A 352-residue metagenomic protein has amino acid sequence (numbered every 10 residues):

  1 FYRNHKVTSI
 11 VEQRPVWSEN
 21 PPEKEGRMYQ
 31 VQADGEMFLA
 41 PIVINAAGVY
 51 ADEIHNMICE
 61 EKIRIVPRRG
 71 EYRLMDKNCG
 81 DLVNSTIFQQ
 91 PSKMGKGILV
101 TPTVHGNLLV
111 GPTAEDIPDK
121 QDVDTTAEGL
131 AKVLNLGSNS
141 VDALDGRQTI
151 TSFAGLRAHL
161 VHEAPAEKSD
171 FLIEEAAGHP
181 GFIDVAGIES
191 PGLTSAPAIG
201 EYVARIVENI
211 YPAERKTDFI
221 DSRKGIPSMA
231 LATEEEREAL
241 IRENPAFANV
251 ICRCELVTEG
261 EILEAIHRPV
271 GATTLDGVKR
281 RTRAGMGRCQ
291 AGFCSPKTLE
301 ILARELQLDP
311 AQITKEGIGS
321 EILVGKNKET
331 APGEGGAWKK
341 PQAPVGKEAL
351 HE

Functional and structural regions predicted by a protein language model:
F1-S9: A conserved beta-strand/loop element that lines the FAD pocket in flavoprotein oxidoreductases
Y2, I44, I183-V185: Hydrophobic/aromatic beta-strand patches that form the interior of the parallel beta-sheet core in alpha/beta enzyme
I10-P15, G26-G111, E115-T126, N135 (+2 more regions): Flavin-dependent oxidoreductases
P91, G95-G97, V104-H105, D116-V250 (+3 more regions): C-terminal catalytic lobe of FAD-dependent flavoproteins
Q121, T258-P269, G292-P310: Iron-sulfur (Fe-S) cluster-binding segments and ferredoxin-like electron-carrier domains, especially [2Fe-2S]
K279-S295, Q312-W338: Short Fe-S-cluster ligation motifs
C294-L302, T330-E352: Short flanking/linker segments adjacent to small metal-binding domains or redox-active Cys/His motifs
